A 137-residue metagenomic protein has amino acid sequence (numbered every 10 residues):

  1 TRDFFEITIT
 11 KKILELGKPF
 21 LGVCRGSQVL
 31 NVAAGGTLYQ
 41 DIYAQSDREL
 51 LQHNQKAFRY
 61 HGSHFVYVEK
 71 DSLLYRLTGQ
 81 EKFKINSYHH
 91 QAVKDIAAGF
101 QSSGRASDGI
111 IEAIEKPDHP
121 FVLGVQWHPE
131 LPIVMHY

Functional and structural regions predicted by a protein language model:
R2-K18, Y43, D47-Y137: Amide-donor transfer/coupling interface in amidating biosynthetic enzymes
I13-T37: Catalytic nucleophile loop
Q40: Class I SAM-dependent methyltransferase SAM-binding "motif I" and its flanking Rossmann-like core
